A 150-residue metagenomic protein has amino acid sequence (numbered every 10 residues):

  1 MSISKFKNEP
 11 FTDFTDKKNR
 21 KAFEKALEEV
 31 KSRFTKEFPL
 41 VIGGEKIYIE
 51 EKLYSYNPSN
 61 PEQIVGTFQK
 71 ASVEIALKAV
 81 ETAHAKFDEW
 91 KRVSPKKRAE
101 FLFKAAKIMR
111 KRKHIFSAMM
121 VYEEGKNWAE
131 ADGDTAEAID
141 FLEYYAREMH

Functional and structural regions predicted by a protein language model:
M1-V65: Hydrophobic face of amphipathic alpha-helices that form TPR/SEL1-like repeat modules and related alpha-solenoid
Y56-H150: Glycine-rich loop-to-alpha-helix module at the N-terminal edge of alpha/beta enzyme cores
